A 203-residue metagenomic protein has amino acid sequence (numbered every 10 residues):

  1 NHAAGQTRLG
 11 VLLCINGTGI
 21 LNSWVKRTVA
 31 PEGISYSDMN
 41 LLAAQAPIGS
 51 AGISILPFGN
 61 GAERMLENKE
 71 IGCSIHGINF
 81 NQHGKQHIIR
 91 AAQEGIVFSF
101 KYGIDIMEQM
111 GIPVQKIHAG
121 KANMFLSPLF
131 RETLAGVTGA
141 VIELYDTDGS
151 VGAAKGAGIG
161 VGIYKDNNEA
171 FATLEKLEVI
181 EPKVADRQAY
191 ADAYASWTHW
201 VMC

Functional and structural regions predicted by a protein language model:
N1-C203: Glycine/Thr-rich phosphate-binding loops that ligate phosphate moieties of nucleotide and other phosphorylated ligands
